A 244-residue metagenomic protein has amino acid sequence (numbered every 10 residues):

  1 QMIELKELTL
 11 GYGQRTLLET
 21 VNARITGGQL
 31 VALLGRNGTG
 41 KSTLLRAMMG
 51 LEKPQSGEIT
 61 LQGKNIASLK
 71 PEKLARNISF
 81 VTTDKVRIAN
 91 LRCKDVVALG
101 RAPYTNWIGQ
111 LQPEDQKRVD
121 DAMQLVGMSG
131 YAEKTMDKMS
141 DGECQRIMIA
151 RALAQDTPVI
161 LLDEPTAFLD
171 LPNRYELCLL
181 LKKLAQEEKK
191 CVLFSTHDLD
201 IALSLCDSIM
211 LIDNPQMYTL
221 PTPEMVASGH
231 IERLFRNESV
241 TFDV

Functional and structural regions predicted by a protein language model:
L34-R36: The feature captures the beta-strand-to-loop junction immediately N-terminal to the Walker
M49: Helix-to-loop junction immediately C-terminal to a conserved catalytic motif
G57-N65, L74: Conserved ABC transporter NBD signature motif
A98, P113-Y131: Conserved ABC ATPase "signature" region
T135-M139: Conserved ABC ATPase signature
I160-D163: Catalytic Walker B motif of ABC-type/P-loop ATPase nucleotide-binding domains
T196-H197: H-loop/switch region of ABC-family ATPase nucleotide-binding domains
